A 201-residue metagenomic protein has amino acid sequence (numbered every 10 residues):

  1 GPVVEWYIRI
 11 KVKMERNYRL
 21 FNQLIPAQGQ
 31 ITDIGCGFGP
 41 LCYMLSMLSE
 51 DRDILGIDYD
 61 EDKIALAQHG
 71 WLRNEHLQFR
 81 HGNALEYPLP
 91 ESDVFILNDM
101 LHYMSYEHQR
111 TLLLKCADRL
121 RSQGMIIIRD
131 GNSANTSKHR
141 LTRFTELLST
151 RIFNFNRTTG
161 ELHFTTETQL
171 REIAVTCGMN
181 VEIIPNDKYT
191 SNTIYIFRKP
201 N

Functional and structural regions predicted by a protein language model:
K11-A27: Conserved alpha-helix/loop element of class I SAM-dependent methyltransferases that forms part of the SAM/SAH-binding
G37: Conserved glycine-rich SAM-binding loop
P40-L77, H81-L85: Class I SAM-dependent methyltransferase SAM/SAH-binding core
E86-P90: Short conserved loop adjoining the S-adenosyl-L-methionine
I96: A conserved beta-strand element that flanks and buttresses the S-adenosyl-L-methionine
R110-S122: A short glycine-rich, Lys/Arg-flanked "PGG" loop and its adjoining helix->strand segment in the class I
R129-I173, I184: C-terminal alpha-helical "lid/dimerization" subdomain adjacent to the S-adenosyl-L-methionine
G178-M179, I184-N201: Core SAM-dependent methyltransferase catalytic element
